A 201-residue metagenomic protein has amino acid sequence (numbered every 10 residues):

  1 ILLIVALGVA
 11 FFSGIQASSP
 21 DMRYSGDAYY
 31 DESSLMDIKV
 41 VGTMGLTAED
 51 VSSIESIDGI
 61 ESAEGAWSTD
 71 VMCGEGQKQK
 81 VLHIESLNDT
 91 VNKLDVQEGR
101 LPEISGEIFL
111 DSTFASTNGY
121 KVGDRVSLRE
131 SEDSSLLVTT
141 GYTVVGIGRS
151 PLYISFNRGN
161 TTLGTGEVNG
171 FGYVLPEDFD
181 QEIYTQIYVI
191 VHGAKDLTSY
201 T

Functional and structural regions predicted by a protein language model:
I1-T201: Membrane transport/envelope proteins' first extracytoplasmic loop
